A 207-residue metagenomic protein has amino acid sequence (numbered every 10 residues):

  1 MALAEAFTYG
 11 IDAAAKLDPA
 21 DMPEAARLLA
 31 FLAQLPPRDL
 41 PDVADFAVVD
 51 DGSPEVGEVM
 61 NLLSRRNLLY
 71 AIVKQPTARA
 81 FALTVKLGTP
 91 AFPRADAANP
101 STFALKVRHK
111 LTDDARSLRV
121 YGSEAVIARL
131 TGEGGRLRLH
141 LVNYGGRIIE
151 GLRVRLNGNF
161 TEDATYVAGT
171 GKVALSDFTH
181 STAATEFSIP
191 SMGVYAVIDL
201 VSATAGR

Functional and structural regions predicted by a protein language model:
M1-R207: Carbohydrate-binding surfaces of carbohydrate-active enzymes
